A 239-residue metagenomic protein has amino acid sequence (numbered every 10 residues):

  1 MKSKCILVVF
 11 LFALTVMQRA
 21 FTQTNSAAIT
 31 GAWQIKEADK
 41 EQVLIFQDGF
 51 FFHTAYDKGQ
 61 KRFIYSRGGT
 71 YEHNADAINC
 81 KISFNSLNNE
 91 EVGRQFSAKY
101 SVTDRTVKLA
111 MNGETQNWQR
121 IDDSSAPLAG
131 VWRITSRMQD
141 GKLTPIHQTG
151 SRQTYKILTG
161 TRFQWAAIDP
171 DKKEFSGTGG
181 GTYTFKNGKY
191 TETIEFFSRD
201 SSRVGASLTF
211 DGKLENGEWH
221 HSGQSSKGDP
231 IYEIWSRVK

Functional and structural regions predicted by a protein language model:
M1-L7: Bacterial N-terminal signal peptides that target proteins for export
V8-V16: Bacterial N-terminal signal peptides
V16-T178, K189-K239: Lipid interaction determinants
G180-T184: Beta-propeller blade signature
